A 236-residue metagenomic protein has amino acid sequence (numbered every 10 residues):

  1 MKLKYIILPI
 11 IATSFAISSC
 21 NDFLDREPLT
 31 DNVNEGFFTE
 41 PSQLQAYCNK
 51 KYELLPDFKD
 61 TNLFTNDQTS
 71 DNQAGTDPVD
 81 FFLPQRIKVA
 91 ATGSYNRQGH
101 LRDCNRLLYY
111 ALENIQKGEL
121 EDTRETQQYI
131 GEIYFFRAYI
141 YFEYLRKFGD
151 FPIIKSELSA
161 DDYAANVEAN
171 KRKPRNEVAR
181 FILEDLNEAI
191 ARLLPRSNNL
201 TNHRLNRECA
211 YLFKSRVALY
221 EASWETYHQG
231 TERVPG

Functional and structural regions predicted by a protein language model:
M1-L29: Bacterial Sec-dependent N-terminal signal peptides
C20-T65: Membrane-proximal, proline-rich intrinsically disordered regions
P41-P56, G75-F148, V167-R180, E184-N202: Conserved, well-structured interaction surfaces
Y134, Y211-V217: TPR/Sel1-like alpha-solenoid repeat signature
L145-R146, P152, S197, Y220-Q229: Short coil/turn linking the two alpha-helices of tandem helical-hairpin repeats
E157, E168-R175, E225-G236: Acidic, serine/threonine/proline-rich low-complexity intrinsically disordered regions
T201-C209: Aromatic-lined, polymer-binding surfaces characteristic of secreted/periplasmic polysaccharide-degrading enzymes
